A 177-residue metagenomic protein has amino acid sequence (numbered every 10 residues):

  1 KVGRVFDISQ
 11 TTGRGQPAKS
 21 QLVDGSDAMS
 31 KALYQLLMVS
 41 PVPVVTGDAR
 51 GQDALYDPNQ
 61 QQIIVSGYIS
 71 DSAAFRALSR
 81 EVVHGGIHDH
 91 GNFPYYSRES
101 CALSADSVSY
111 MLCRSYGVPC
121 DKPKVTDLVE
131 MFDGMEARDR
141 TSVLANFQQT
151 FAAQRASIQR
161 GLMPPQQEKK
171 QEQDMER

Functional and structural regions predicted by a protein language model:
K1-E176: N-terminal accessory/interface modules of nucleic-acid-binding and processing proteins
